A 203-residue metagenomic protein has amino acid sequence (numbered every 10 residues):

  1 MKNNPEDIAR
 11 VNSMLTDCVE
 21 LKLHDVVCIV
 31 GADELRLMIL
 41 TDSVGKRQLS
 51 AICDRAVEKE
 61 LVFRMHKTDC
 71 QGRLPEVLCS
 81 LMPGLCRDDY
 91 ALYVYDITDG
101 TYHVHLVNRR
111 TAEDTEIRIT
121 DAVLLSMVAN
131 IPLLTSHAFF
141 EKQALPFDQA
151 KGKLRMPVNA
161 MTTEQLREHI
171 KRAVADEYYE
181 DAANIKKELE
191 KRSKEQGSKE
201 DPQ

Functional and structural regions predicted by a protein language model:
K2-A129, L133-T163, E168-V174, Y178 (+2 more regions): Divalent-cation
N184-Q203: Short, charge-rich amphipathic alpha-helical segments embedded in non-transmembrane helical bundles/solenoids
